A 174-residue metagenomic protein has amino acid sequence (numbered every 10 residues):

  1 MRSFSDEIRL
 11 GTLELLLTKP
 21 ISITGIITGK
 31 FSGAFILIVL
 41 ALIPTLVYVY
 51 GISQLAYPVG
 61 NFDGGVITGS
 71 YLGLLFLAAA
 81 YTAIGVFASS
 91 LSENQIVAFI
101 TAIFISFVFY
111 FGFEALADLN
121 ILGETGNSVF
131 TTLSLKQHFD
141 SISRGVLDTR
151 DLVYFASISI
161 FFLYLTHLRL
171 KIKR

Functional and structural regions predicted by a protein language model:
M1-L17, F31: Transmembrane helix boundary and interhelical loop/hinge segments in multi-pass membrane proteins
M1-S5, G33, V49-S53, Y57 (+7 more regions): Membrane-water interface at transmembrane helix exits
L10, E14, T45, Y81 (+1 more regions): Functionally critical, cavity-lining and gating residues within the transmembrane helices of 12-TM secondary
T28-E93: Secretory targeting signals
A98-R169, R174: Terminal transmembrane helical anchor/hairpin motif
